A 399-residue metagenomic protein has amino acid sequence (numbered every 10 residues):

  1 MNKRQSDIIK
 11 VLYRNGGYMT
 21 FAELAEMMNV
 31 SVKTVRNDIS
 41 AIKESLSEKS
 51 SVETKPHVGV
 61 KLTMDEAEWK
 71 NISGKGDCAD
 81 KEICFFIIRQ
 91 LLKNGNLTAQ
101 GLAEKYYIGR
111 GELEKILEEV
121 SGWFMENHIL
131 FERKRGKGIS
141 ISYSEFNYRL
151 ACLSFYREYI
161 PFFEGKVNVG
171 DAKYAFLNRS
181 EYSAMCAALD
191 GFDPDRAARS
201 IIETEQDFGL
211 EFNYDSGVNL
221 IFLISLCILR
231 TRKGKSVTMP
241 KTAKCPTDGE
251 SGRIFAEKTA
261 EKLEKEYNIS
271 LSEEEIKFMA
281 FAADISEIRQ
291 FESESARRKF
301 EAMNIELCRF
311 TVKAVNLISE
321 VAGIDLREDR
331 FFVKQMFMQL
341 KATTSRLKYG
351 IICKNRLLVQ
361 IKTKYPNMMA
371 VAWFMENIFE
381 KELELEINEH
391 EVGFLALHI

Functional and structural regions predicted by a protein language model:
M1-I399: A cross-family "folded-core" feature that marks the main globular domain of proteins
